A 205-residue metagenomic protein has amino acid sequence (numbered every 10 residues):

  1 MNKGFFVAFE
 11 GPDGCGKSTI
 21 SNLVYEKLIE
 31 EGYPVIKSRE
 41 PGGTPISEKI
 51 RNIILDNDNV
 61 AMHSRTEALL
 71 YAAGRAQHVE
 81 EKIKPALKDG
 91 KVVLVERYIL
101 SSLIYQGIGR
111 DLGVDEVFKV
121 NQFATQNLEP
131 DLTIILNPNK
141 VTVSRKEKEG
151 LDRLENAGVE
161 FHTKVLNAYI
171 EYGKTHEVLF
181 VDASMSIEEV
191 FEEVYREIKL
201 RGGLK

Functional and structural regions predicted by a protein language model:
M1-F6: Extreme N-terminal, non-catalytic leader segments that precede Walker-type/kinase nucleotide-binding cores
F9: Hydrophobic anchor at the beta1->P-loop junction of P-loop NTPases
G14: Walker A (P-loop) phosphate-binding loop of P-loop NTPases
K17: Conserved lysine of the Walker
I20: Hydrophobic positions on the alpha1 helix immediately C-terminal to the Walker A/P-loop
L23-Y25, V141-K205: NTP-dependent small-molecule kinase module
I29-T125, F191: ATP-dependent small-molecule kinase phosphotransfer cores that center on conserved nucleotide phosphate-binding segments
R97-N167: A glycine- and Lys/Arg-enriched "phosphate-lid" helix/loop adjacent to the NTP-binding pocket of small-molecule kinases
